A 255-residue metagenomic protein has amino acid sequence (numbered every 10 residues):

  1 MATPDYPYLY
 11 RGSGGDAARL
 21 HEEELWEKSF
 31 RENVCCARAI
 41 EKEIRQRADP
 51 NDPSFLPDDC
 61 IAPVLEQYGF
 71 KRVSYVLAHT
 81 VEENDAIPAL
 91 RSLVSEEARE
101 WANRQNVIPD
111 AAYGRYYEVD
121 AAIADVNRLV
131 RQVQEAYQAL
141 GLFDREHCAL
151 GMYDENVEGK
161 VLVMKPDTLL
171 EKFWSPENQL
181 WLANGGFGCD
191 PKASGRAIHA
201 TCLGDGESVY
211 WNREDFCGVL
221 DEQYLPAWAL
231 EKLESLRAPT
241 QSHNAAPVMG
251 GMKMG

Functional and structural regions predicted by a protein language model:
M1, Y10, A18-L25, I44-L65 (+3 more regions): Extended non-catalytic scaffold regions that mediate assembly and binding in large macromolecular machines
A2-R19, G251-G255: Short, extreme N-terminal segment that most often corresponds to the first beta-strand
H21-R47, F173-P191: Short, flexible N-terminal segments of the mature chain
Q134-L169: Mixed-charge, Lys/Arg-rich low-complexity intrinsically disordered regions
T168-R213: Basic/aromatic-rich interaction segments and small domains that mediate binding to polyanionic partners
L203-H243: Intrinsically disordered, low-complexity, charged/polar segments
A238-G255: Non-Sec secretion/translocation targeting segments of pathogen effectors
